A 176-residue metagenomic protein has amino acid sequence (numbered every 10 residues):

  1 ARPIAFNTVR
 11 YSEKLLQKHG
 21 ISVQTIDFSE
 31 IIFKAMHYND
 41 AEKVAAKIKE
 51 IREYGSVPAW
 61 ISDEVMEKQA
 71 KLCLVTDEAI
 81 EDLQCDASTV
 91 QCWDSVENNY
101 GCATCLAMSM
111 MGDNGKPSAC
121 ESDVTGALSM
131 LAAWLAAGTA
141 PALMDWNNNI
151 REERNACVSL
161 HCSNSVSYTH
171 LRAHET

Functional and structural regions predicted by a protein language model:
A1-T139: Conserved, well-structured core segments that form the ligand-binding/active-site neighborhood of functional domains
V90-S95, D145-L160: A glycine-rich phosphate-binding loop feature that marks nucleotide/adenosyl-phosphate handling sites
T139-D145: Glycine-rich phosphate/pyrophosphate-binding loops and their adjacent beta-strand/loop elements at enzyme active sites
S165-V166: Acidic, proline/serine/threonine- and glycine-rich low-complexity intrinsically disordered segments
T169-T176: Conserved small/polar residues in nucleotide/adenosyl-binding loops
